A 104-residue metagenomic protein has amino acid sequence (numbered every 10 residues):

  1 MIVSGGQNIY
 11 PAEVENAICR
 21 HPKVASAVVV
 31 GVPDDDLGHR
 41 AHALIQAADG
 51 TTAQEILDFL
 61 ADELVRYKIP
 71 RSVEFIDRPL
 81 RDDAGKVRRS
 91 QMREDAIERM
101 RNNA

Functional and structural regions predicted by a protein language model:
M1-K68, E94: AMP-binding/adenylate-forming catalytic core of the ANL superfamily
I2, L80, V87, M92: Short clusters of hydrophobic/aromatic residues that line enzyme substrate/ligand-binding pockets
A17, D36, I76, A84-G85 (+1 more regions): Intrinsically disordered, low-complexity regions of eukaryotic proteins
R20, A53, E74, R99-M100: Short amphipathic alpha-helical leader/targeting segments
Q54, R89-A104: AMP-dependent adenylate-forming
V65-K86: AMP-binding/adenylate-forming catalytic domain of the ANL superfamily
